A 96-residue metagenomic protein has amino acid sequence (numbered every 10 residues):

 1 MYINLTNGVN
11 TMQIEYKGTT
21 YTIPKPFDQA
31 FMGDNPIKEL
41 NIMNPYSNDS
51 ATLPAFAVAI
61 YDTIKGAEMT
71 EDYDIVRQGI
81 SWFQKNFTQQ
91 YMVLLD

Functional and structural regions predicted by a protein language model:
M1-T11: Short, Lys/Arg-enriched N-terminal segments with co-localized hydrophobic residues within the first ~10-30 amino acids
N10-Y16, F27-F31, L40-N44: Short acidic-hydrophobic surface loop/beta-edge motif
N35-Q84: Acidic, low-complexity, intrinsically disordered interaction modules
V93-D96: Short acidic DE-rich linear segments
